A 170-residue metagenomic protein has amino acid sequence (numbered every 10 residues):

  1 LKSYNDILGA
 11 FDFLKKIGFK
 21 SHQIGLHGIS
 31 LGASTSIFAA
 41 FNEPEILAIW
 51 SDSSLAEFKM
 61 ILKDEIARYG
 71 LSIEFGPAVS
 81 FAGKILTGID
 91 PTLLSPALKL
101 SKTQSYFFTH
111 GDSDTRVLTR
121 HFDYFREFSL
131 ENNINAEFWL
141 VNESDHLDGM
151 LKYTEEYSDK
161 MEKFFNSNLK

Functional and structural regions predicted by a protein language model:
L1-G18: Alpha/beta-hydrolase active-site loop
G18-S30: Alpha/beta-hydrolase fold nucleophile elbow
G28-F38: Glycine-rich nucleophile elbow surrounding the catalytic serine of serine-hydrolase chemistry
S30, D112, S144: Residue-level signal for short, function-critical loop segments
F38-I89, Q104: Hydrolase active-site cap/lid region
L100-T103, F107-H110, D114: Short beta-strand/loop motif that positions the catalytic acidic residue of the alpha/beta-hydrolase fold
T115-H121: Conserved alpha/beta-hydrolase "acid-adjacent" motif
D123-K170: C-terminal catalytic histidine-bearing segment of alpha/beta-hydrolase fold enzymes
